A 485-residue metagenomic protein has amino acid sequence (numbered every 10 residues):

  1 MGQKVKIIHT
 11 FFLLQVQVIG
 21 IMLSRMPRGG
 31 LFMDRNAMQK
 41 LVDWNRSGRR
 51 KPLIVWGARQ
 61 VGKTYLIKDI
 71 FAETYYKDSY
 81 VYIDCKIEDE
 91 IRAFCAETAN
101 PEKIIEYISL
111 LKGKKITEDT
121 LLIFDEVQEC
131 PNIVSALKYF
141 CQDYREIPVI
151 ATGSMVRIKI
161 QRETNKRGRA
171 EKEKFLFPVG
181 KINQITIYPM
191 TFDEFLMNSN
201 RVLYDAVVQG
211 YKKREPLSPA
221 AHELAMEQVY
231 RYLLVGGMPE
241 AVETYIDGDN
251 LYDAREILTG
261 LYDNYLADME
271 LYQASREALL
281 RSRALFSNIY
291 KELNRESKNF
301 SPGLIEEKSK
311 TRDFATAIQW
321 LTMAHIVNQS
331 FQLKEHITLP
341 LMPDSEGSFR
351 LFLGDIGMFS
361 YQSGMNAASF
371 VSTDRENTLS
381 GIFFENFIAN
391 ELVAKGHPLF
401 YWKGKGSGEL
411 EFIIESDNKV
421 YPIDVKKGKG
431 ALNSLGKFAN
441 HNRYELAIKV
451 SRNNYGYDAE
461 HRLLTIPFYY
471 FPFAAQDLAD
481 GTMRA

Functional and structural regions predicted by a protein language model:
R28-S47: Pre-Walker A adenine-sensing motif
K63: Conserved lysine of the Walker
L66: Hydrophobic positions on the alpha1 helix immediately C-terminal to the Walker A/P-loop
I87-T117: Short glycine-rich substrate-engagement loop in P-loop NTPases that contacts/grips substrate
I123, P148-S154: Structural recognition of the conserved hydrophobic beta-strand(s) that form the central parallel beta-sheet of P-loop
I160-N294: Interdomain motor-coupling "hinge/lid" segment immediately C-terminal to the ATP-binding subdomain of NTP-driven enzymes
M238, V242-L410: Accessory nucleic acid-recognition modules appended to NTPase machines
I388, L392, L410-K429: Conserved catalytic cores of phosphodiester-cleaving nucleases, focusing on short active-site segments
